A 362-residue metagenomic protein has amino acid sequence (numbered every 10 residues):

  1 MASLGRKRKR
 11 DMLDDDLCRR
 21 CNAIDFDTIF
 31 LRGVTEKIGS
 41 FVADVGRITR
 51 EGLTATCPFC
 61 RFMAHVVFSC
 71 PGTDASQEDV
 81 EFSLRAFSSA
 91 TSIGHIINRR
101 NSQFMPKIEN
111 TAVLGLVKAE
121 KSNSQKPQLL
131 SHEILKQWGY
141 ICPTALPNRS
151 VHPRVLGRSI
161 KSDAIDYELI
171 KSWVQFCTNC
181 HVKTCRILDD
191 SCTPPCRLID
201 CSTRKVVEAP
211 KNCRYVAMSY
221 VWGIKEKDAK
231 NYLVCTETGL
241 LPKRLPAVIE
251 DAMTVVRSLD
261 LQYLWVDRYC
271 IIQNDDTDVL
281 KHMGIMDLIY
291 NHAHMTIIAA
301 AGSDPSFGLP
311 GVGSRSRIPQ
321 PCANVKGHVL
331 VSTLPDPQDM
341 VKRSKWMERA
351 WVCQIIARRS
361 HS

Functional and structural regions predicted by a protein language model:
A2-K211: Compositionally biased, long intrinsically disordered regions
I134-W265, Y269-R359: Fold-level signal for large, globular catalytic cores of enzyme and receptor domains
